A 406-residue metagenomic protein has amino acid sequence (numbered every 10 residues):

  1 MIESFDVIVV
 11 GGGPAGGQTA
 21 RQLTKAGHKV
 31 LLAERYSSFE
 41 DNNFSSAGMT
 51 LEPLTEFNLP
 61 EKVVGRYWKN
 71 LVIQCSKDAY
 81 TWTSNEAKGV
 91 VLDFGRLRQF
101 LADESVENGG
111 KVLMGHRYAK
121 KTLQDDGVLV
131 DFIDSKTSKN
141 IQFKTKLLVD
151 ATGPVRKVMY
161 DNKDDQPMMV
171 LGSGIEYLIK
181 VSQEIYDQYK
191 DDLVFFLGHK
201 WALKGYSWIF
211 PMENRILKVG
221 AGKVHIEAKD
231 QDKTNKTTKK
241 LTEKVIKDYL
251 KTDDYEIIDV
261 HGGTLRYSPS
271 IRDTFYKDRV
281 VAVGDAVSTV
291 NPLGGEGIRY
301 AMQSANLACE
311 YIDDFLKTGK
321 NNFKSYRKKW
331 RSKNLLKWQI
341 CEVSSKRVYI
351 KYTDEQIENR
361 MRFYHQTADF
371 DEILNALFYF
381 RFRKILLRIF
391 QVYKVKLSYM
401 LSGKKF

Functional and structural regions predicted by a protein language model:
I2-G13: Beta1/beta-strand and adjacent pyrophosphate-binding region of the FAD-binding site in flavoprotein oxidoreductases
I8, T24-N43: Glycine-rich FAD pyrophosphate-binding loop
G12, E107-T252: Predominantly flavin-linked oxidoreductase catalytic cores and closely associated redox partners
G16-G17: N-terminal Rossmann-fold NAD(P) dinucleotide-binding loop
Y36-L59: Conserved N-terminal glycine-rich FAD pyrophosphate-binding loop of Rossmann-like flavoproteins
E52-F100: A conserved beta-strand/loop capping segment in the N-terminal third of enzymes that catalyze redox or closely related
K120, H225-Y311, L316, K324: FAD/FMN-dependent oxidoreductases across multiple families
E310-F406: C-terminal helical "tail/cap" subdomain of flavin- and related membrane-associated enzymes
